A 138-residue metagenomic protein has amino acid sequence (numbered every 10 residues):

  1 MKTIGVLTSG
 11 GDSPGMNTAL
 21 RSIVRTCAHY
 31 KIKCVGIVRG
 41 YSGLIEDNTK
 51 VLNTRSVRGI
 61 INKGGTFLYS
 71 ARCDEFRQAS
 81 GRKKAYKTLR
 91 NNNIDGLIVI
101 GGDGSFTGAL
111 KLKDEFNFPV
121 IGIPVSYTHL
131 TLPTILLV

Functional and structural regions predicted by a protein language model:
M1-I4, Y30-K33, N62-G65, N92-G96 (+2 more regions): Short coil/turn connectors at secondary-structure junctions
K2-I45: N-terminal phosphate-binding or glycine-rich loops at protein starts, especially the Walker A/P-loop of NTPases
S9-D12, I37-G43, R72-C73, G102-G104 (+1 more regions): Short, ordered loop/turn segments at secondary-structure junctions
A19-I23, G104-F118: Short Gly/Thr/Asp-enriched flexible loops that form oxyanion-binding sites at enzyme active sites
I37-N53, D114-N117: N-terminal glycine-rich phosphate/pyrophosphate-binding loops that anchor nucleotide-derived ligands and cofactors
L44-V99, S105: Glycine-rich oxoanion-binding loops at beta->alpha junctions
T128-T134: Conserved small/polar residues in nucleotide/adenosyl-binding loops
